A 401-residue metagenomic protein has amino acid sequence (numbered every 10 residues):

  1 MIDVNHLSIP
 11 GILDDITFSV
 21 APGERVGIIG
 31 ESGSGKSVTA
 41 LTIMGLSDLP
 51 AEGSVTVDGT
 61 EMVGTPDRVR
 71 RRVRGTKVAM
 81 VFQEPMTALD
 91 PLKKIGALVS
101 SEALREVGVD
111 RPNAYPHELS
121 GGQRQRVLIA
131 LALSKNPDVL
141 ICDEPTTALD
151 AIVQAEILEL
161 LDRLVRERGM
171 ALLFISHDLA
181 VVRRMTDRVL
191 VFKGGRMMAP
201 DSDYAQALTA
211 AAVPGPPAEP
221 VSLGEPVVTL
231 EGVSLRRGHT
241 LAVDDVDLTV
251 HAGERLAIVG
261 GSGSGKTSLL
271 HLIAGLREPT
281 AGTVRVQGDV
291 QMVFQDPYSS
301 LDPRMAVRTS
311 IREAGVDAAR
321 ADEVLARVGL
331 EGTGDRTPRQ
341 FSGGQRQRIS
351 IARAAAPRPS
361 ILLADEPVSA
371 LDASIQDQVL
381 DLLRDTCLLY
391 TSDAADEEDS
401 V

Functional and structural regions predicted by a protein language model:
I29-E31, V259-G261: The feature captures the beta-strand-to-loop junction immediately N-terminal to the Walker
M44-G45, A274: Helix-to-loop junction immediately C-terminal to a conserved catalytic motif
E52-E61, A281-V290: Conserved ABC transporter NBD signature motif
G75, K135, P357, D381: Conserved signature/switch motifs of ABC ATPase nucleotide-binding domains
S100, L104-R111, A319-T333: Conserved ABC ATPase "signature" region
Y115-L119, Q123, T337-F341, Q345: Conserved ABC ATPase signature
Y390-A395: Conserved small/polar residues in nucleotide/adenosyl-binding loops
